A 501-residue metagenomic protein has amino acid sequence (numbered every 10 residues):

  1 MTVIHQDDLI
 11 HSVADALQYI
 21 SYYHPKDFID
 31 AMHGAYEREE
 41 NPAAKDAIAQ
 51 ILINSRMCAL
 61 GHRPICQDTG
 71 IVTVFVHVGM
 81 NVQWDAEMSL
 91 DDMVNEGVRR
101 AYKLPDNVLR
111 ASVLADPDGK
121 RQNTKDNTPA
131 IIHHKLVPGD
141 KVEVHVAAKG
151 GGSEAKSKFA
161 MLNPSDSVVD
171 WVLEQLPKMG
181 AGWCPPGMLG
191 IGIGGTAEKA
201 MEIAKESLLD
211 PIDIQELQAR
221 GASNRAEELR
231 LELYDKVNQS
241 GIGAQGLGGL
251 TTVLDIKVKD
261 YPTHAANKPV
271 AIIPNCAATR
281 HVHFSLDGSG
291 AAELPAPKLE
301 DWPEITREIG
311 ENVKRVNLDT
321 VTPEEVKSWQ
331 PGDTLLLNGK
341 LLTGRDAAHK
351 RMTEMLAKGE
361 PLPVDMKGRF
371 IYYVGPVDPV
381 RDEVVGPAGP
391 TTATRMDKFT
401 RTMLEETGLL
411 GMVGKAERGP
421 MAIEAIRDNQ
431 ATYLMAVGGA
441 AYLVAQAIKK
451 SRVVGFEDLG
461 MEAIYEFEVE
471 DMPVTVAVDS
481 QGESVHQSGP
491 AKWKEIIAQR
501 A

Functional and structural regions predicted by a protein language model:
M1-I191, T196-I309, E405: Non-transmembrane, aqueous-exposed alpha-helical and coiled segments at domain scale
L162, A204-L208, A271-N275, G288-G290 (+5 more regions): Short, solvent-exposed amphipathic alpha-helical segments in soluble enzyme and RNA/protein-processing domains
L208, I212-G241, Q245-G248, T343-M472: Feature captures the catalytic cores and cofactor-binding loops of soluble hydro-lyases/lyases that act on carboxylate
G248-I256, T263-H264, A277, K298 (+1 more regions): C-terminal binding/interaction regions
E311-V321: Short, structured beta-strand/loop micro-motifs enriched in basic residues and often containing a Trp
E324-K327, V364: Residue "hotspots" at secondary-structure boundaries inside conserved domains
V326-W329, L335: Short, well-ordered loop/turn sites that connect or cap secondary structure elements
L335-L337, L341: Generic structural signal for buried aliphatic residues
